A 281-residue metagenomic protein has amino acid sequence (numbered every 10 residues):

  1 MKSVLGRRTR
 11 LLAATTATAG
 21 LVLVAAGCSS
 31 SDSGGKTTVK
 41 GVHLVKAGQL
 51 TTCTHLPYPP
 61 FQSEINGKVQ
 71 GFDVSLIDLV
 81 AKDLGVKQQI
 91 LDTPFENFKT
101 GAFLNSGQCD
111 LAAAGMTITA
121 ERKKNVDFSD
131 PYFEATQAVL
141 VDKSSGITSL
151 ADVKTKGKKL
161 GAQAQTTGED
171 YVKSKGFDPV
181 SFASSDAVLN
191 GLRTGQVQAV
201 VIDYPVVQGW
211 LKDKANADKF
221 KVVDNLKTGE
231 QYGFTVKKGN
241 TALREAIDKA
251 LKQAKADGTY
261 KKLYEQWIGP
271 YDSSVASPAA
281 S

Functional and structural regions predicted by a protein language model:
L23-G27: C-terminal motif of bacterial Sec signal peptides marking the signal peptidase cleavage site
S29, V74-I77, K82-D83, T166 (+1 more regions): Extended ligand-binding regions for polar small-molecule ligands
G35-A114: Extracytoplasmic small-molecule ligand-binding "clamshell" domains of the periplasmic binding protein/Venus flytrap
L50-T54, A151-Q165: Short loop->beta-strand "edge-of-pocket" segments that line small-molecule binding or catalytic clefts across diverse
L56, E134-V141, Y204, Q208 (+2 more regions): Periplasmic-binding protein-like
G85-K87, N105-A114, G157-K159, T194-V206: Alpha-to-beta junction loops
K87-D152: Acidic, polar ligand-binding/catalytic clefts
I90-A102, I147-T148, A164-T166, V180-T194 (+1 more regions): Short helix-initiation/N-cap motifs at beta->coil->alpha
